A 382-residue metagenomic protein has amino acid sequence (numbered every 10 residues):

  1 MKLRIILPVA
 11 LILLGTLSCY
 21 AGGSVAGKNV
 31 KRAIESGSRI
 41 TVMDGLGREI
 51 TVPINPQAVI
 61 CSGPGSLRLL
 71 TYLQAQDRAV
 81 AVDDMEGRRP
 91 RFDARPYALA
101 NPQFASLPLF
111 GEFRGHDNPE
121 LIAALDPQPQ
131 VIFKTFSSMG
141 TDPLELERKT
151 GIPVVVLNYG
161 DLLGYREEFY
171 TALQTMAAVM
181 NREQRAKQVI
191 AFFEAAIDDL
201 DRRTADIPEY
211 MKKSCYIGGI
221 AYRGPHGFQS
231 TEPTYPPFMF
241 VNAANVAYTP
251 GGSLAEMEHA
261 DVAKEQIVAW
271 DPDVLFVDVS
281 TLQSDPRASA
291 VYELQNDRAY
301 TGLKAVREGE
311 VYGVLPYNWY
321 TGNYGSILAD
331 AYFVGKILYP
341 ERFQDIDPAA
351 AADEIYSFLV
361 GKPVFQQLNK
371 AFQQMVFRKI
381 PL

Functional and structural regions predicted by a protein language model:
M1-N55: Short, low-complexity disordered leader/linker segments with a strong preference for bacterial N-terminal type II
V42, E49, D142-P225, H259 (+2 more regions): Extracytoplasmic substrate-binding proteins
L46-Q74, A221, N323: Conserved H-X4-D acyltransferase segment
I60-S62, V80-D83, Q130-T135, V154-N158 (+4 more regions): Structural recognition of the beta-strand scaffold that forms the well-ordered cores of secreted hydrolase catalytic
S62-G63, L67-D126, Q130-S137, V246-Y248 (+1 more regions): A short, structured surface patch at a secondary-structure boundary
H116-P129, F193, V262-D271: Short helices/loops that flank or line small-molecule/ion binding pockets
T234-E256, V279, E308-L315: His/Asp/Glu-enriched short active-site or ligand-binding loop at hydrolase and phosphoryl-transfer sites
Y248-V291, A299-Y300: Pocket-lining segment of extracytoplasmic ligand-binding domains
